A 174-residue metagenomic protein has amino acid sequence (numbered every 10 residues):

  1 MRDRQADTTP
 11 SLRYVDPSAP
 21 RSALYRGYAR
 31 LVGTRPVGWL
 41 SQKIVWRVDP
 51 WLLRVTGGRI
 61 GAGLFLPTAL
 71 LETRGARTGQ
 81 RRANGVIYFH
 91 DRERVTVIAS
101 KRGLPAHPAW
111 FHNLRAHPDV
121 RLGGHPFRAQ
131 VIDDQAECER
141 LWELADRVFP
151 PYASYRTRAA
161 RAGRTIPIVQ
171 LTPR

Functional and structural regions predicted by a protein language model:
M1-D3, R94, Y155, T172-R174: Solvent-exposed, well-ordered amphipathic alpha-helical segments that flank/support binding or catalytic loops
R2-Q42: Compositionally biased, charge-rich terminal segments
S11-V15, S22-Y25, K101-Y152, R158-I168 (+1 more regions): Short, structured beta-strand-loop surface elements
G27, L31, G57-G58, E93 (+2 more regions): Generic signal for short, ordered secondary-structure residues within or immediately flanking folded domains
R35-A76, Q80-R81: Short, conserved active-site entrance elements at the starts or edges of catalytic domains
L40-I44, R81-N84, L114, G124-P126: Short hydrophobic/aromatic-rich motifs at helix boundaries and adjacent loops
I60-G61, I87, H112, A160: Short secondary-structure boundary/capping segments
L66-R102: Short beta-strand segments
